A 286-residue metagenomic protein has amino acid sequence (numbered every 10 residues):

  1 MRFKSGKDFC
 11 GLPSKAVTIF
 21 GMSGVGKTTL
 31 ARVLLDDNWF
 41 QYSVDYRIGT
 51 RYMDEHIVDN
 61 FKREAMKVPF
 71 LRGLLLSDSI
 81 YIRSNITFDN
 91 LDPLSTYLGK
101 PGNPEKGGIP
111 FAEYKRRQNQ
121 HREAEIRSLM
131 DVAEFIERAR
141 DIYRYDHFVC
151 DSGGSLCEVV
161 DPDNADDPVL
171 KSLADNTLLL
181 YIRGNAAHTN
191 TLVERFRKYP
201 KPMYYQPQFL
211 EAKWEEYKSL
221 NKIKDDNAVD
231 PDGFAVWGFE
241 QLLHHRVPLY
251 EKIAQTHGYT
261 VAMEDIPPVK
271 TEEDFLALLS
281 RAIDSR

Functional and structural regions predicted by a protein language model:
I19: Hydrophobic anchor at the beta1->P-loop junction of P-loop NTPases
S23: The conserved Walker
G26: Conserved glycine(s) of the Walker
L30, L34: Hydrophobic positions on the alpha1 helix immediately C-terminal to the Walker A/P-loop
N38-M53: Short beta-strand-centered segment that lines the nucleotide-binding/catalytic pocket of NTP-utilizing
V58-D163: ATP-dependent small-molecule kinase phosphotransfer cores that center on conserved nucleotide phosphate-binding segments
D151, V169-I223: Conserved phosphate-donor/acceptor-positioning beta-strand/loop module used by diverse small-molecule
K222-R286: NTP-dependent small-molecule kinase module
